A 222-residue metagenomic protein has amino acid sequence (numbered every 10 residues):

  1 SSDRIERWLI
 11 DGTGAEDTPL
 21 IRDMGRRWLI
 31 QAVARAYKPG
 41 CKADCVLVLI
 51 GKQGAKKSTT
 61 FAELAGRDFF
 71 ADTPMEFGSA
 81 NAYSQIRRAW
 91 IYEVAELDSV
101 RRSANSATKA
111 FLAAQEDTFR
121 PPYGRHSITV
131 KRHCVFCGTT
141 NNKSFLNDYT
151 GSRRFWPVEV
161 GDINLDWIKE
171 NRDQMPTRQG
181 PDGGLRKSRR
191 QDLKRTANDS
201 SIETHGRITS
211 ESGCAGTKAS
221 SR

Functional and structural regions predicted by a protein language model:
S1-R88: P-loop NTPase catalytic core of nucleic-acid-dependent motor ATPases
C41-C45, D72-R222: Feature primarily recognizes SF3-like P-loop helicase cores of small DNA viruses
